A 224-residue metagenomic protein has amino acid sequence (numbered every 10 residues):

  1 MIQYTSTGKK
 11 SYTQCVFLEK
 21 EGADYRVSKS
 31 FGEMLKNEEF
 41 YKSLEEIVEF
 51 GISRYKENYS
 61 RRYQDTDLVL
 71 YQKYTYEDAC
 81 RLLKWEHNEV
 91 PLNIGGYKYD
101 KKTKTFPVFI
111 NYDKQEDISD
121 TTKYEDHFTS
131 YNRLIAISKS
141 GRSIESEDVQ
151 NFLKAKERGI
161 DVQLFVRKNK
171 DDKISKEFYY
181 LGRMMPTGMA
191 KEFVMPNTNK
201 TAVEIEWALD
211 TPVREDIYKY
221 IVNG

Functional and structural regions predicted by a protein language model:
M1-L92, K98-K101: Catalytic cores and motor modules of nucleic-acid processing enzymes
Y4, S28, I137, F178 (+1 more regions): Compositionally biased, low-complexity repeat tracts
T5, K9, D24, S28 (+8 more regions): Short, structured coil/loop segments at alpha-helix boundaries
G8, G22, G32, G51 (+6 more regions): Residue-identity detector for glycine
K9, F17, G22, S30 (+7 more regions): Short linear sequence elements within intrinsically disordered, low-complexity coil regions
L68-E177: Acidic, glycine-rich low-complexity segments with interspersed aromatic residues
D171-G224: Compact mixed alphabeta submodule
